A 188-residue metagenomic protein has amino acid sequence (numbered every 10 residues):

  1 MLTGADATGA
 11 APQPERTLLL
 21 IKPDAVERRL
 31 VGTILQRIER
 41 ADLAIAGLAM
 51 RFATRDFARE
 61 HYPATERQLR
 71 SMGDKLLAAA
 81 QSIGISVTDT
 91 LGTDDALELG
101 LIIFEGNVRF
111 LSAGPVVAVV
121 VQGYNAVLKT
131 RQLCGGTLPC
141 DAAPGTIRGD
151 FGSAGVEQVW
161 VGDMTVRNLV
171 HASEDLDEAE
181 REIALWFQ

Functional and structural regions predicted by a protein language model:
M1-Q188: Non-catalytic terminal and connector segments of soluble metabolic enzymes
